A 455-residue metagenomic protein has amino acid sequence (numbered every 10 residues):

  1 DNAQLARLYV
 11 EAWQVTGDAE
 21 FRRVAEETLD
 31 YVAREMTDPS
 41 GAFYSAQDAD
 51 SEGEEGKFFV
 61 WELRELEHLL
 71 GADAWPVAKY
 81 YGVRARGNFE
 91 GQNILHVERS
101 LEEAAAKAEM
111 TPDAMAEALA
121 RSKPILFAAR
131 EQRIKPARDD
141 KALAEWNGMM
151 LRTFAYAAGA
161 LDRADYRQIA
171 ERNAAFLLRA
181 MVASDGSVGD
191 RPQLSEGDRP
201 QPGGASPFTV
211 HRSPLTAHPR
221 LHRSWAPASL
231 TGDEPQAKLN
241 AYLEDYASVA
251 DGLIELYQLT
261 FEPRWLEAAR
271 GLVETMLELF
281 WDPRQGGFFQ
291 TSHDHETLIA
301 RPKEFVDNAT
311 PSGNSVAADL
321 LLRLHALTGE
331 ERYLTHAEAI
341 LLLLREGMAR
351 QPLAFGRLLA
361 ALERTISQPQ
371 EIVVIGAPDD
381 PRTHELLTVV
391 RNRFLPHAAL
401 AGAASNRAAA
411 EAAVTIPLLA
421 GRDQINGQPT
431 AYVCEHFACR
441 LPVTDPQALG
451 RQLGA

Functional and structural regions predicted by a protein language model:
D1-A455: Glycan-recognition and catalytic cores of secretory/periplasmic carbohydrate-active enzymes
